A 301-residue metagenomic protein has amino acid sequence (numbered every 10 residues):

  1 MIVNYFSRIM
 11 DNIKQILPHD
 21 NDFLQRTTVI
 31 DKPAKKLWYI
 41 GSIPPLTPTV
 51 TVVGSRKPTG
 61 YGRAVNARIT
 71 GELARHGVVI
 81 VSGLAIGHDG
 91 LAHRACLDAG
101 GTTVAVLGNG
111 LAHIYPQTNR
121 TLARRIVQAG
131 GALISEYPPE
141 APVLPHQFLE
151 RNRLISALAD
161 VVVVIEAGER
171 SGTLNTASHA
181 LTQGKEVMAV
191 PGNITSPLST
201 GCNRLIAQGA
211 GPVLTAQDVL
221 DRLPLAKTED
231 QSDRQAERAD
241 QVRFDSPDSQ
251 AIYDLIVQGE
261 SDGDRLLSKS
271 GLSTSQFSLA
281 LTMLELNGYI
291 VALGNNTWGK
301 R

Functional and structural regions predicted by a protein language model:
I2-R301: Glycine-biased, small-residue-rich flexible motifs in mid-sequence functional cores and linkers
